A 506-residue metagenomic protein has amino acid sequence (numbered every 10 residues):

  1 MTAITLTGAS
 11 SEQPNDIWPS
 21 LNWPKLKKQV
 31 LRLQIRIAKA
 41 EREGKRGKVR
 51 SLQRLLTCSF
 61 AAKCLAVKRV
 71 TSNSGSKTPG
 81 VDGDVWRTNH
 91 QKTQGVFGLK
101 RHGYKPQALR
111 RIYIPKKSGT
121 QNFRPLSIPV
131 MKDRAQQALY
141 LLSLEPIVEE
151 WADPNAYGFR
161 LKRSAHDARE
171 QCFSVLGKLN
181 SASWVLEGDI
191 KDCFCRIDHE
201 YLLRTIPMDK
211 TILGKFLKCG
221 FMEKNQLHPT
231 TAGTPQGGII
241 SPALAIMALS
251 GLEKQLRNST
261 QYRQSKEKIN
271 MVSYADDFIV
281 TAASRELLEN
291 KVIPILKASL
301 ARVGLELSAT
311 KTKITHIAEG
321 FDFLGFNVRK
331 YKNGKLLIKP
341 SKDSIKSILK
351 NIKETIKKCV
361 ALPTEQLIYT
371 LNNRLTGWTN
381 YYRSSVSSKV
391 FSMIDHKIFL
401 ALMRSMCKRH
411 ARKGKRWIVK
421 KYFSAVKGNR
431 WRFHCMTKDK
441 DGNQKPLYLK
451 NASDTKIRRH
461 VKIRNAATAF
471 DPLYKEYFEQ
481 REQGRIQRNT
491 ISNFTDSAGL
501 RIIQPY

Functional and structural regions predicted by a protein language model:
M1-P24, K28, E476-E479, N489-N493 (+1 more regions): Intrinsically disordered, low-complexity and often Lys/Arg-enriched segments
T2, T355-R416: Right-hand nucleic-acid polymerase module
I17-G75, L142-G158: Charged boundary/loop elements
V67-V70, V96-Q121, M131, A135-L144 (+2 more regions): Reverse-transcriptase-like RNA-dependent polymerase core
S74-R87, P106-A135, W151-S164, L186-E187 (+1 more regions): Short, conserved non-catalytic motifs in the polymerase core
G98, W151-N155, R160, D167-G320: Conserved polymerase palm-domain catalytic core
V303-W378: A conserved non-catalytic segment of reverse transcriptases and RNA-directed RNA polymerases corresponding to the late
D395, F399-A401, M406-P505: Extended C-terminal regions of large enzymes
